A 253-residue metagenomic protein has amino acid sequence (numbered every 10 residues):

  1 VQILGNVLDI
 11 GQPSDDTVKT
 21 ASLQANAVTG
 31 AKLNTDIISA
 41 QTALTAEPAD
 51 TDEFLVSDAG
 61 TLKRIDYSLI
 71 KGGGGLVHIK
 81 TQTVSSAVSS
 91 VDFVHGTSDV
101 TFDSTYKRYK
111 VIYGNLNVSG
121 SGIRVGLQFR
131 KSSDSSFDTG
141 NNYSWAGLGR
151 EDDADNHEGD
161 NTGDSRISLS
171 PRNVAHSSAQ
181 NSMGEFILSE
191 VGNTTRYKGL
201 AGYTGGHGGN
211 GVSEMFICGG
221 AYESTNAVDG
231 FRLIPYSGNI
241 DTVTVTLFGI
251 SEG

Functional and structural regions predicted by a protein language model:
Q2-V7, I38-T42, D50-L62, D66-G253: Surface-exposed molecular-recognition determinants
G5-Q41, E47, D52, D58-A59: Register-specific beta-strand positions within repetitive beta-rich fiber domains
